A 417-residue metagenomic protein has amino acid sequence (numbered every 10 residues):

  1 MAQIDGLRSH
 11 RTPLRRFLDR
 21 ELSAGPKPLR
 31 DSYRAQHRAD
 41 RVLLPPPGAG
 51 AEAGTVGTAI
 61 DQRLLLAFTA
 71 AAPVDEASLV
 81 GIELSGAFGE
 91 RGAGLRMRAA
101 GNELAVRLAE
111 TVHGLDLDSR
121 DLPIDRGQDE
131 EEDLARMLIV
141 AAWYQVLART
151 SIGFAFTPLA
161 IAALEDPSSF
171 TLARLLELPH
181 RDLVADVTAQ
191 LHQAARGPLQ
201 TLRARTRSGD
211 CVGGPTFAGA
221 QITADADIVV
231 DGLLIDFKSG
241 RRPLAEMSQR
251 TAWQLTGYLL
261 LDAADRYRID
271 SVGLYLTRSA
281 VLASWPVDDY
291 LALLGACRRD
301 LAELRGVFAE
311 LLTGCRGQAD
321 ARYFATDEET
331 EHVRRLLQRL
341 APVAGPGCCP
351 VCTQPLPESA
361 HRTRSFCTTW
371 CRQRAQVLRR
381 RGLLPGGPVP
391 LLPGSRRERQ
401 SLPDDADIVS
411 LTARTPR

Functional and structural regions predicted by a protein language model:
M1-G219: Metal-dependent nuclease catalytic cores that hydrolyze phosphodiester bonds in DNA/RNA, characterized by
L202-T223, C315-A344, I408, T412-R417: Accessory terminal regions of nucleic-acid processing enzymes
A226-L244: Conserved catalytic cores of phosphodiester-cleaving nucleases, focusing on short active-site segments
P243-M247, A360-H361: A generic structural signal for short coil/turn motifs at secondary-structure boundaries
R250-Y275: Metal-dependent nuclease catalytic cores in nucleic-acid-processing enzymes, especially RNase H-like/related
R266-L337: Metal-dependent nuclease catalytic regions and adjoining charged, substrate-binding loops involved in nucleic-acid end
R339-R396: BZIP DNA-binding basic region
L383-R417: Long, charge-rich boundary regions
